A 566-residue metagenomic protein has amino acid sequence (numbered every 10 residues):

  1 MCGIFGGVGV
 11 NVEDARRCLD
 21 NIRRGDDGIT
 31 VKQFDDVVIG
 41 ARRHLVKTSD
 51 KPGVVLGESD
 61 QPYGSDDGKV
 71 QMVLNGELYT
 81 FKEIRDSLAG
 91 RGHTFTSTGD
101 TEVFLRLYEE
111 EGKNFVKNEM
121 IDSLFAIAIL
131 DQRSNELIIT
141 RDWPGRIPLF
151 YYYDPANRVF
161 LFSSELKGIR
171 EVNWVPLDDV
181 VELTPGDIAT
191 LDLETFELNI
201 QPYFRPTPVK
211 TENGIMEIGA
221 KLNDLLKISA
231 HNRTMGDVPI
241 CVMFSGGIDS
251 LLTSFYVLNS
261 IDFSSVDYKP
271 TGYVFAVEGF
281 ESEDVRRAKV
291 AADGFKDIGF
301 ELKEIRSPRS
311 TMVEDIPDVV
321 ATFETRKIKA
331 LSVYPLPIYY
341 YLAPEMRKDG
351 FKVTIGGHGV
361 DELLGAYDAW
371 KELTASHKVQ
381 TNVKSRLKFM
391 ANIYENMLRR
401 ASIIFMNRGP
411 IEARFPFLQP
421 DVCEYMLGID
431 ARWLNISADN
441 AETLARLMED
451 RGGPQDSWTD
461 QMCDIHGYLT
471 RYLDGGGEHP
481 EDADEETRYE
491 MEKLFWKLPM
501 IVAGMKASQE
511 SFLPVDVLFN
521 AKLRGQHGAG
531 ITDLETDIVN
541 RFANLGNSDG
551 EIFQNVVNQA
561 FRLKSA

Functional and structural regions predicted by a protein language model:
M1-S310, D318-T322: Cysteine-centered catalytic environments shared across enzyme families
V8-E13, G90, R133-N135, R146-L149 (+4 more regions): ATP-dependent adenylate-handling active sites, centered on carboxylate activation for C-N bond formation
G40, L494, F519-A521: Short alpha-helical segments used as structural interaction elements across diverse proteins
P202-Y203, A438, P514-R524: Conserved S-adenosyl-L-methionine
